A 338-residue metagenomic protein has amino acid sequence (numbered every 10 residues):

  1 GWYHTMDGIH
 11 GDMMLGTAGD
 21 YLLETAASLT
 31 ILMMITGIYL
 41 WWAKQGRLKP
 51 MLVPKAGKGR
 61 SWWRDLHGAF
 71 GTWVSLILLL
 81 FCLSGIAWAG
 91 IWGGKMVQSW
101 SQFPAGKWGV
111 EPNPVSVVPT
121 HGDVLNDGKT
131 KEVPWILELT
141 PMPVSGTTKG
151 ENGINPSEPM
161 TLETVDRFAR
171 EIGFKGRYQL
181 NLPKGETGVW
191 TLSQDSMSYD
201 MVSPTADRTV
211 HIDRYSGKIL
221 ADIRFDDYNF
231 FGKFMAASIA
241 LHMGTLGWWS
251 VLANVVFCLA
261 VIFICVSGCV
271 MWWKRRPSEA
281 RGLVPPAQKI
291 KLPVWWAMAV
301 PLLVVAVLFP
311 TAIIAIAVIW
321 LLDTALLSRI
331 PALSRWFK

Functional and structural regions predicted by a protein language model:
G1-G11, K44, A169-R170, F174 (+3 more regions): Extended, hydrophilic extramembrane loops/domains of integral membrane proteins
Y3, G16, R60, R64 (+2 more regions): Alpha-helical membrane and juxtamembrane elements of multi-pass inner-membrane transport and channel proteins
M14-P112, L252, V256-C258, W272-W273 (+3 more regions): Internal alpha-helical transmembrane segments
A87-G176: Soluble non-transmembrane domains of integral membrane proteins
N155, F337-K338: Beta-sheet-rich non-transmembrane sensory/scaffold domains
F225-N229, M243, G247-S250, F257 (+2 more regions): Short, contiguous acidic/charged loop-to-helix segments that flank catalytic cores in large enzymes
